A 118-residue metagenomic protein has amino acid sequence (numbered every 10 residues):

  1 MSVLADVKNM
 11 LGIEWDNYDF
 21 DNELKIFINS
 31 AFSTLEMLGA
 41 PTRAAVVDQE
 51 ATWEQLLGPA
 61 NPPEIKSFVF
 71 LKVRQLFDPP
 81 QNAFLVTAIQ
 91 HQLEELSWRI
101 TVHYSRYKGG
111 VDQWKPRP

Functional and structural regions predicted by a protein language model:
M1-I13, R117-P118: Short, intrinsically disordered N-terminal pre-domain segments
L4-A5, T34, L38-T42: Protein-protein interaction and targeting regions used for scaffolding, dimerization, and localization
M10-E14, L38, L76, P80: Alpha-helix C-capping/helix-to-loop hinge sites
Y18-L38, E50-P59: Amphipathic alpha-helical segments that form the core helices of the histone-fold
P41-Q49: An N-terminal amphipathic alpha-helical segment
W53-P118: Short loop/turn elements at secondary-structure junctions
